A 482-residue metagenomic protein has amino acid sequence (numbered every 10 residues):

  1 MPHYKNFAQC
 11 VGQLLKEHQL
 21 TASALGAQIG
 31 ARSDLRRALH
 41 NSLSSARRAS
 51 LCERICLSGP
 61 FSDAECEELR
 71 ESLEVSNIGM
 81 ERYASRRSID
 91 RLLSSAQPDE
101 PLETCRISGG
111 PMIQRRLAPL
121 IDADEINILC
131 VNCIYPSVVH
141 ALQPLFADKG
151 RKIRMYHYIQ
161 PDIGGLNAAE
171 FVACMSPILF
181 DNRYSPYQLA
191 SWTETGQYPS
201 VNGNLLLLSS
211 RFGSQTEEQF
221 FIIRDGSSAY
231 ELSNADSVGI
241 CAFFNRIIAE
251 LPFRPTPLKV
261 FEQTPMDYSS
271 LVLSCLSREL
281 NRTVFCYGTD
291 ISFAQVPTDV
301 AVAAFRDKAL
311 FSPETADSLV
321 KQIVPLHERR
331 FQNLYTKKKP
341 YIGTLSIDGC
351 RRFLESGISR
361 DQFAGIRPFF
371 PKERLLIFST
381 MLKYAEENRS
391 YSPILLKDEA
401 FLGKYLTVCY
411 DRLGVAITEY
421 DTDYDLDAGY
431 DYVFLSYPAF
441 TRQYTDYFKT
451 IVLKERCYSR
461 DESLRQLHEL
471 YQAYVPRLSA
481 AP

Functional and structural regions predicted by a protein language model:
M1-A27: A short, Lys/Arg-rich alpha-helix, primarily the initiator
N6-F7, G30, S50, A84 (+1 more regions): Alpha-helix N-cap/N′ positions at the starts of helices
A22, R32-S33, D63: The DNA-contacting recognition helix of HTH DNA-binding domains and analogous helical DNA-recognition elements
I29-A46, R54, L69-S72: Recognition helix of helix-turn-helix/homeodomain-like DNA-binding domains that insert into the DNA major groove
R48-E65: DNA major-groove recognition helix of helix-turn-helix/homeodomain DNA-binding modules
E67-Q97: Short, charged recognition helix plus adjacent turn of helix-turn-helix-like nucleic-acid-binding domains
T104-R456: Hydrophobic protein-protein interaction segments
L435, R442-P482: Charge-biased C-terminal accessory regions appended to nucleic-acid-, cytoskeletal NTPase
